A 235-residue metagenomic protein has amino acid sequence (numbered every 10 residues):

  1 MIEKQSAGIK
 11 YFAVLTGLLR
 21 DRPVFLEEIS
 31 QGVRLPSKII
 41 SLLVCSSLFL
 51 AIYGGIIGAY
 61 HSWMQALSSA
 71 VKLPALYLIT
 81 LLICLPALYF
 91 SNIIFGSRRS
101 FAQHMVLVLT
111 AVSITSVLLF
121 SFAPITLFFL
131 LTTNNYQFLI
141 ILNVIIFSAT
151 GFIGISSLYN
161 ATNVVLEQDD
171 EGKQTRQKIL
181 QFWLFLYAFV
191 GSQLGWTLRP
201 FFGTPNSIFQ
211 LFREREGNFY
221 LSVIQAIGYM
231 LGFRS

Functional and structural regions predicted by a protein language model:
M1-I39, F219-S235: N-terminal juxtamembrane cytosolic/stromal segments of multi-pass membrane proteins
M1-Y11, Q31-S47, L73-L78, M105-S116: Alpha-helical transmembrane segments of integral membrane proteins, especially early/N-terminal helices
A7-E27, G58, G154-D169, L198: Juxtamembrane interface elements at the cytosolic ends of transmembrane helices in multi-pass membrane proteins
V24-G32, I56-M64, W183: Membrane-interface helix-loop junction between the first two transmembrane segments
S30-P36, M64, E167-Q174: Membrane-interface helix-boundary motifs at transmembrane edges
I39-H104: A glycine-rich, hydrophobic loop/mini-helix early in the fold
K72-A75, L88-G203: Hydrophobic alpha-helical transmembrane segments and adjacent short intramembrane/lumenal linkers of inner/organellar
I179-W183, Y187-S235: Long, intrinsically disordered, low-complexity regulatory segments adjacent to structured domains
